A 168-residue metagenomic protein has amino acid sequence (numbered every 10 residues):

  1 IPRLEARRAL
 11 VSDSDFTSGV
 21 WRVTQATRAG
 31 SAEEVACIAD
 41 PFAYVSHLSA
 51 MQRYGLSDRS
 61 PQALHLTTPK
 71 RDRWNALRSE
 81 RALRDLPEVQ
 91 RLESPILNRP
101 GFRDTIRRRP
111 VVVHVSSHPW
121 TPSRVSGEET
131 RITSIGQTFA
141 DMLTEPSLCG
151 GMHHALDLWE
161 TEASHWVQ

Functional and structural regions predicted by a protein language model:
I1-A43, A63, P69-K70, N75-R78 (+2 more regions): Short beta-edge/loop segments at beta->alpha junctions of small alpha/beta modules that act as binding/recognition
R7, R53, E145: Active-site catalytic microenvironments for nucleophilic, acid-base chemistry
V35-A36, A43, A50, A140 (+1 more regions): Small-side-chain structural scaffolding
F42-S60: Leucine-rich, amphipathic alpha-helical/linker segments
L56-Q168: Phosphate-handling catalytic interfaces
